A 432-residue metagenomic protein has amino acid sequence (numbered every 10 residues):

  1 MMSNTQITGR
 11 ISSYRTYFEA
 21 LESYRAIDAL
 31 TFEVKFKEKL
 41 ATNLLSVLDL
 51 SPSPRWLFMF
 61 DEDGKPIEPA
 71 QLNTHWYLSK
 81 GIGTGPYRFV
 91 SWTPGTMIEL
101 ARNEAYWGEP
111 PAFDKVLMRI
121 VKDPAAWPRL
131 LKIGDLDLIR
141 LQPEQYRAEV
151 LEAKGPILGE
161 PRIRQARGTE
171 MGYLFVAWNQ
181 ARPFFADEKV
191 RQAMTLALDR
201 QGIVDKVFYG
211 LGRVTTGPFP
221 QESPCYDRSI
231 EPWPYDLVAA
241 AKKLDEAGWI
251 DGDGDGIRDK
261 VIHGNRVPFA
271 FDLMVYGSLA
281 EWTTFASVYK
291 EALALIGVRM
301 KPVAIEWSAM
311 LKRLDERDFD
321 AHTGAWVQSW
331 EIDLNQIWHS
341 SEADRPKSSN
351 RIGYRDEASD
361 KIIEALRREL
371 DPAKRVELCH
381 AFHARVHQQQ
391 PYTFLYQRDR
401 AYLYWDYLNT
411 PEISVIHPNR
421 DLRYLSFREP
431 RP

Functional and structural regions predicted by a protein language model:
T5-I7, I11, S23-A26, V90-A101 (+6 more regions): Extracellular/periplasmic solute-recognition and catalytic clefts
Y14-K65: Surface-exposed binding/hinge segments that line and control ligand-binding clefts or catalytic entry sites
F32-V34, G85-R88, I98-E99, D114-I120 (+4 more regions): Short, well-ordered beta-strand elements
F36, T93, M97, R102 (+6 more regions): Detector for C-terminal structural segments
L50-P111, K115, A125, L237-G248 (+1 more regions): Gly/Pro-rich hinge or "lid" segments in bacterial periplasmic/extracellular proteins
G83, P110-D114, E188, P234-D272: Immediate post-signal peptide segment of exported/extracytoplasmic ligand-binding proteins
Y87, N179, F185-A186, V214-G254 (+1 more regions): Structural transition elements
A125-D135, P143, E188-K189, S287-L295 (+1 more regions): Short helices/loops that flank or line small-molecule/ion binding pockets
